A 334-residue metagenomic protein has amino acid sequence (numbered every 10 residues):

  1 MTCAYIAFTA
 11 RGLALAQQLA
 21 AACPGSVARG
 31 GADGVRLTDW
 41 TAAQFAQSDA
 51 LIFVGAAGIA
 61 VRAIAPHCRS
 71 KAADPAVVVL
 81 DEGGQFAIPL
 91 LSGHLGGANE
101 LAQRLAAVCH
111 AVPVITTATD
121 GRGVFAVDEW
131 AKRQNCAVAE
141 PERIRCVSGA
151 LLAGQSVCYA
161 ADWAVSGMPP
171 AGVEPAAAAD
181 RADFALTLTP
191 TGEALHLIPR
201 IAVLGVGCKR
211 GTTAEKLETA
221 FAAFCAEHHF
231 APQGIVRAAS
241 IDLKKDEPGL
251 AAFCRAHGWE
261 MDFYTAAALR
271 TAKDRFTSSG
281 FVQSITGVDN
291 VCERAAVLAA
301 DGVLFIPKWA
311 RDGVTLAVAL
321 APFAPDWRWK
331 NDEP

Functional and structural regions predicted by a protein language model:
M1-Y5: Extreme N-terminal starter segment of soluble prokaryotic enzymes
I6-A10: Polybasic, low-complexity association/targeting segments
G12-Q18, G25, G34-R36, Q44-A50 (+5 more regions): Conserved mixed alpha/beta catalytic, RNA-binding, or beta-rich assembly cores of soluble enzyme, regulatory
R29-A32, T116-A118, Y264-A266, P307: Conserved beta-strand termini and adjacent loop/short-helix elements that scaffold enzyme active sites in alpha/beta
T41: Conserved acetyl-CoA-binding loop-helix of GNAT-fold acetyltransferases
S148-P175, D274-A296, A300-A310, A319: Long, charged alpha-helical interface segments
V203-G207, A220, V288-P334: Terminal alpha-helical anchor/extension segments at protein ends
R237, I241-R294, A300-L304, R311-V314: C-terminal non-catalytic interaction/assembly regions of soluble proteins
